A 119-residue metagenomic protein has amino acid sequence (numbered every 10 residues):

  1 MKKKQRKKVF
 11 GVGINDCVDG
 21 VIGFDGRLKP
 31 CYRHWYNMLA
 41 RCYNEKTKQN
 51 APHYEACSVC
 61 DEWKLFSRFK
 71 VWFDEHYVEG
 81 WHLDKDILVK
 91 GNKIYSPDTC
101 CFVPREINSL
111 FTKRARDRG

Functional and structural regions predicted by a protein language model:
M1-K7: Short Lys/Arg-rich cationic patches that frequently serve as NLS/NoLS or arginine-rich RNA/DNA-binding motifs
K7-D25: Eukaryotic complex-assembly regions enriched in large gene-expression and RNA-handling proteins
I22-N44, Q49-G119: Short, cationic Gly/His-enriched loop motifs
